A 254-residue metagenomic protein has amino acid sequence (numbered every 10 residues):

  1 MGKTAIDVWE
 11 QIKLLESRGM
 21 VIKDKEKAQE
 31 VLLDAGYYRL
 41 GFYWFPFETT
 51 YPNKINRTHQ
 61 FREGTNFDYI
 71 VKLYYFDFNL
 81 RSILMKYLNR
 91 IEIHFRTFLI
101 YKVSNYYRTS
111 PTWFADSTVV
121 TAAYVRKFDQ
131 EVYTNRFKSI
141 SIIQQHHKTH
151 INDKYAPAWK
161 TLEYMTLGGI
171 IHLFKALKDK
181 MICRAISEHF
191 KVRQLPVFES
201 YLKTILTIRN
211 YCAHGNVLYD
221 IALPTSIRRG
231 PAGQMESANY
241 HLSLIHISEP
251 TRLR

Functional and structural regions predicted by a protein language model:
G2-V197, Y219-D220: Short, contiguous, well-structured surface segments enriched in hydrophobic/aromatic residues
E199, S237-S243: Extended, compositionally biased non-globular segments
S200-P224: Histidine-centered, metal-coordinating catalytic motifs and their short helical/loop contexts
P224-A238: Short, charged amphipathic alpha-helical segments flanked by flexible coils
I245-R254: Single conserved hydrophobic/aromatic residue that forms the stacking wall/gate of nucleotide- or nucleobase-binding
